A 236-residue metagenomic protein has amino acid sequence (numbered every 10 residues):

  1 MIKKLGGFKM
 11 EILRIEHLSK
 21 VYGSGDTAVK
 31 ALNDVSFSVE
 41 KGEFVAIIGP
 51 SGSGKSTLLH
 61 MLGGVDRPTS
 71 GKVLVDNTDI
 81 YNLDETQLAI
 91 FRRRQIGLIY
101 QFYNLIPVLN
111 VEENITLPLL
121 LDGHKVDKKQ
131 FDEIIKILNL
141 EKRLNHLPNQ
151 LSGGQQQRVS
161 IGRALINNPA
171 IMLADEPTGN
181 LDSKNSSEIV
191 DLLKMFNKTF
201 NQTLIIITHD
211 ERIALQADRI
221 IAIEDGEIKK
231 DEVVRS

Functional and structural regions predicted by a protein language model:
M1-V21, K229-S236: ABC-family P-loop ATPase nucleotide-binding domain
E11-I223: ABC family nucleotide-binding domain
I220-E232: H-loop (His-switch) and adjacent beta-strand-loop-beta switch element of ABC-type ATPase nucleotide-binding domains
